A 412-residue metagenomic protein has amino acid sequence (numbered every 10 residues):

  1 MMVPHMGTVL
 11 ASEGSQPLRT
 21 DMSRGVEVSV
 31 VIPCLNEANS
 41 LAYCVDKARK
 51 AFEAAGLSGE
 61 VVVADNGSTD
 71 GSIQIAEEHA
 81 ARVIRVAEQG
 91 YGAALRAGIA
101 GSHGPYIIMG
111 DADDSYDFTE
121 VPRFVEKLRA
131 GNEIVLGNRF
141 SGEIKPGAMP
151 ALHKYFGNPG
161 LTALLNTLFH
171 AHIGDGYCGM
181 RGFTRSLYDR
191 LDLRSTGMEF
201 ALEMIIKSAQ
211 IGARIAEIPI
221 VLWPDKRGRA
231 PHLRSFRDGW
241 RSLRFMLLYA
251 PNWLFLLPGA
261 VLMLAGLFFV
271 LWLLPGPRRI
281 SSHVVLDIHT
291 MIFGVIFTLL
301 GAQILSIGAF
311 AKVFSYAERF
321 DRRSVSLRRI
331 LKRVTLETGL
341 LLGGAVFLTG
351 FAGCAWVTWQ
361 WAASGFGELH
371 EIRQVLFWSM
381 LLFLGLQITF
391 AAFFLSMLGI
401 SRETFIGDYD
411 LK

Functional and structural regions predicted by a protein language model:
M2-G25, L193-K412: Hydrophobic helical membrane-anchoring modules
E27-S29, E60, E203: Cell-envelope/extracellular polymer assembly enzymes that use nucleotide-activated donors
E37-F52: Short, well-formed alpha-helical segments that are part of the catalytic scaffolds of diverse glycosyltransferases
V45, R49, L57-G67, G385: Short beta-strand/loop segment that forms part of the nucleotide-sugar
A55-V62, I73-G101: Conserved donor nucleotide-binding strand/loop of the catalytic core
D65-I73, D114: A conserved acidic beta->alpha catalytic loop
V86-G101, Y106, F118-M198, P224-F245: Acceptor/aglycone-binding surface of glycosyltransferases and processive sugar-polymer synthases
